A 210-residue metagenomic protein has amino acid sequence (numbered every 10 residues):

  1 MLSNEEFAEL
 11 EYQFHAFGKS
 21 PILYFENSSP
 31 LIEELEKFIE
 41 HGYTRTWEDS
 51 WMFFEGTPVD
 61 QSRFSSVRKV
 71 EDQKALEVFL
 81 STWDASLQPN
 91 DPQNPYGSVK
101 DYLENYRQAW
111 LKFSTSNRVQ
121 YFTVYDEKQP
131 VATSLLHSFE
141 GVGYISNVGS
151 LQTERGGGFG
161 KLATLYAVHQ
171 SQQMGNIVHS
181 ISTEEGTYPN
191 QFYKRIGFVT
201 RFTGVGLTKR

Functional and structural regions predicted by a protein language model:
S3-E11, S150, G156-Q173, R195: Conserved acetyl-CoA-binding loop-helix of GNAT-fold acetyltransferases
S3-L76, L207-K209: Acyl-donor-binding surface of acyltransferase catalytic domains
F17-N27, S171-E184: Conserved GNAT acetyl-CoA-binding A-motif
P30-R45, K161, E185-T203: Conserved active-site alpha-helix within GNAT-family acetyltransferase domains
W47, P130-A132, F202: A structural microfeature
F53-D60, S180-N190, K194-R210: Terminal substrate-recognition subdomain of acyl/acetyltransferases
D60-Y106: Short amphipathic alpha-helix that is part of the acyltransferase structural core
N94-L151: A conserved beta-strand-loop-helix scaffold within acyl/acetyltransferase catalytic domains
